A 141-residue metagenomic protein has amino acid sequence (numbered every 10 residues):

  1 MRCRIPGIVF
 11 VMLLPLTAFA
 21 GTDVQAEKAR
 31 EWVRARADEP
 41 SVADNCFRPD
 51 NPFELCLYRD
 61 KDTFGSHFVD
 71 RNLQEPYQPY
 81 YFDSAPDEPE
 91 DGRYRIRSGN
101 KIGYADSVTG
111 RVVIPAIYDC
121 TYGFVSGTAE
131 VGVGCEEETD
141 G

Functional and structural regions predicted by a protein language model:
M1-I5: Positively charged n-region of N-terminal signal peptides that target proteins for export
G7-T17: Bacterial N-terminal signal peptides
G21-G141: Residue-level detector of conserved, function-critical positions
